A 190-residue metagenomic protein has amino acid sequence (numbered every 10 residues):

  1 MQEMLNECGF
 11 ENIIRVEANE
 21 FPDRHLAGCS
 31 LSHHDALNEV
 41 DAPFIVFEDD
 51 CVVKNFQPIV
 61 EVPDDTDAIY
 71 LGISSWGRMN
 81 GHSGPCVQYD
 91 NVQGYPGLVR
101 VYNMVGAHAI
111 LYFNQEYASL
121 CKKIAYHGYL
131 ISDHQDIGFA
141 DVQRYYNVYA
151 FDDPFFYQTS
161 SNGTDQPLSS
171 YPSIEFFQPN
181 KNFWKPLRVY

Functional and structural regions predicted by a protein language model:
M1-F47, C51-Y190: An acidic/histidine-cluster motif and surrounding catalytic segment that typifies divalent-metal-assisted enzyme active
